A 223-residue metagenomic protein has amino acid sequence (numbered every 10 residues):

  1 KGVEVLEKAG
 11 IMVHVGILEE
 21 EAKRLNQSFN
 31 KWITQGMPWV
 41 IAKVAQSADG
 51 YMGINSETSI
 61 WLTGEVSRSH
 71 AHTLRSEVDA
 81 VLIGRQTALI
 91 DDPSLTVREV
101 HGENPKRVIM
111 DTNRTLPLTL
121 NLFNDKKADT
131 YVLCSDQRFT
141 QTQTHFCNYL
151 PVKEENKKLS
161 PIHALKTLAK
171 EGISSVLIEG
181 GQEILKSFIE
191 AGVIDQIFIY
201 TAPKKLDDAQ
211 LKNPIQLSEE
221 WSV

Functional and structural regions predicted by a protein language model:
K1-E21, K106, S187-I189: Zn2+-dependent cytidine deaminase-like catalytic core
E20, W32, W39-V223: Enzymes that bind and transform nitrogen-containing heteroaromatic metabolites
L25-M37: Flexible, polar/acidic helix-loop-strand segments at domain edges
